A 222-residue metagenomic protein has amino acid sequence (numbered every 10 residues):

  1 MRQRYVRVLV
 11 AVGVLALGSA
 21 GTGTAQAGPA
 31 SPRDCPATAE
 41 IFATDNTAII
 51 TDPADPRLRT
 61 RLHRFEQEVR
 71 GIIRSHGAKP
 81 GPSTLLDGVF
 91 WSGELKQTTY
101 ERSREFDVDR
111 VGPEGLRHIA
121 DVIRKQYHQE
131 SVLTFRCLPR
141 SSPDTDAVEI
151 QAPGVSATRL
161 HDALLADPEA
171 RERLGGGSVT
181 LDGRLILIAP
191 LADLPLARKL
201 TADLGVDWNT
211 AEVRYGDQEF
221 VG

Functional and structural regions predicted by a protein language model:
M1-A30: Secretory targeting and sorting signals
A27-R110: Extracytoplasmic low-complexity, Pro/Thr/Ser/Ala/Gly-rich segments that lie immediately after a secretion/anchoring
R59-L62, E66, R70, L116-I123 (+2 more regions): Extracytoplasmic/secreted envelope proteins and their assembly/folding machinery, especially bacterial periplasmic
P80-V155, E169-K199: Short glycine/threonine-rich beta-strand-turn micro-motifs
V122-R124, A166-R171, E212-G222: Post-signal peptide N-terminal regions of Sec-secreted extracellular proteins
D144-A152, S156-A166, G216-V221: Non-catalytic propeptide/linker segments at domain boundaries
L191-G222: Extracellularly exposed regions in secreted/surface proteins, prominently low-complexity, repeat-rich
